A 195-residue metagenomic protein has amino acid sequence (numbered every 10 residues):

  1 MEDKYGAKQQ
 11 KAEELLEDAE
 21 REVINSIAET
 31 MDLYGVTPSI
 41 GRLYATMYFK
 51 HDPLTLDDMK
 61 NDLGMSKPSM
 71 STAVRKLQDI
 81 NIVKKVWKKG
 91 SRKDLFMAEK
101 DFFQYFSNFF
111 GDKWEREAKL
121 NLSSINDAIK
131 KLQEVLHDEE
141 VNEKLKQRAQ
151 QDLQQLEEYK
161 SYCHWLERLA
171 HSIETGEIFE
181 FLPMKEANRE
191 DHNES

Functional and structural regions predicted by a protein language model:
M1-K4, L132-S195: C-terminal regulatory/oligomerization modules of transcriptional regulators
M1-L33: N-terminal leader segment of winged-helix/HTH proteins
Y34-S39, T55, K88-F109: Short, cationic-aromatic polyanion-contact patches
D58-N61: A short acidic, leucine-rich amphipathic alpha-helix
N81: Glycine-centered, phosphate/nucleic-acid-interacting loop/turn motifs that mediate DNA/RNA or nucleotide
F102-Q151: Amphipathic alpha-helical dimerization/coiled-coil segments that flank or bridge DNA-binding/regulatory modules
